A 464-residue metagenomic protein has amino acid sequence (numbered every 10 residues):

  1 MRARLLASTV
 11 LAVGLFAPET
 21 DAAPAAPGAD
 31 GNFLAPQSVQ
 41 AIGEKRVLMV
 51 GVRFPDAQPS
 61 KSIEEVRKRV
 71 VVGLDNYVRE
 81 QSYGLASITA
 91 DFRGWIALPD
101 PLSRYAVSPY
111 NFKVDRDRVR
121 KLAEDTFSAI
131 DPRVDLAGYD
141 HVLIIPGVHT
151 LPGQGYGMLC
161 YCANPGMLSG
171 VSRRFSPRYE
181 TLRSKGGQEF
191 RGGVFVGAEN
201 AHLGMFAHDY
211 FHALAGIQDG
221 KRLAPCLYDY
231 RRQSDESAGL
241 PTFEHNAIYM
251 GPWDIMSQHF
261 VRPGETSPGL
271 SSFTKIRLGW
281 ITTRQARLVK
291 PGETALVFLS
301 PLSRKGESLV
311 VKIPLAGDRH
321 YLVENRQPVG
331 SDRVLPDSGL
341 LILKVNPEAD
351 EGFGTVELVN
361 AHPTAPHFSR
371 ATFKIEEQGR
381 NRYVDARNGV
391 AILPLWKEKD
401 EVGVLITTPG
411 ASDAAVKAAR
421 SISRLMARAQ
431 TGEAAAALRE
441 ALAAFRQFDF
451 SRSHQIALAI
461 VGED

Functional and structural regions predicted by a protein language model:
M1-A7: Bacterial N-terminal signal peptides that target proteins for export
A7-G14: Bacterial N-terminal signal peptides
P18-A22: Sec/Tat signal peptide C-region and signal peptidase I cleavage site
A25-N32, V39, R53-P55, P59-E64 (+5 more regions): Non-catalytic C-terminal accessory/binding modules of secreted extracellular proteins
S38, Q81-L182: Active-site-proximal segments of metallohydrolase catalytic domains
M49, I144, V323: Divalent metal-coordination and catalytic microenvironments
S60-R116, Q258-R284: Predominantly extracellular/luminal regions of secreted and cell-surface proteins, especially disulfide-bonded
L136, H141, H149-R333: Extracellular hydrolytic enzyme modules, especially secreted metalloproteases of the metzincin/thermolysin-like class
